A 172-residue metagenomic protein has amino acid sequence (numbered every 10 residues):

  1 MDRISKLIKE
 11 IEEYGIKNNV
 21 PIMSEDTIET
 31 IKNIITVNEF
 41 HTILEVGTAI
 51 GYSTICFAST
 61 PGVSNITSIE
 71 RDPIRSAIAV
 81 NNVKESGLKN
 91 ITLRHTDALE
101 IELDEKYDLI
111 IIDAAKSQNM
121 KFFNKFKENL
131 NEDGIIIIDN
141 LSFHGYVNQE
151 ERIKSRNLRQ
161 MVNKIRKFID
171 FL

Functional and structural regions predicted by a protein language model:
M1-L109, K116-I137, L141-L172: A short alpha-helical cap/connector motif
